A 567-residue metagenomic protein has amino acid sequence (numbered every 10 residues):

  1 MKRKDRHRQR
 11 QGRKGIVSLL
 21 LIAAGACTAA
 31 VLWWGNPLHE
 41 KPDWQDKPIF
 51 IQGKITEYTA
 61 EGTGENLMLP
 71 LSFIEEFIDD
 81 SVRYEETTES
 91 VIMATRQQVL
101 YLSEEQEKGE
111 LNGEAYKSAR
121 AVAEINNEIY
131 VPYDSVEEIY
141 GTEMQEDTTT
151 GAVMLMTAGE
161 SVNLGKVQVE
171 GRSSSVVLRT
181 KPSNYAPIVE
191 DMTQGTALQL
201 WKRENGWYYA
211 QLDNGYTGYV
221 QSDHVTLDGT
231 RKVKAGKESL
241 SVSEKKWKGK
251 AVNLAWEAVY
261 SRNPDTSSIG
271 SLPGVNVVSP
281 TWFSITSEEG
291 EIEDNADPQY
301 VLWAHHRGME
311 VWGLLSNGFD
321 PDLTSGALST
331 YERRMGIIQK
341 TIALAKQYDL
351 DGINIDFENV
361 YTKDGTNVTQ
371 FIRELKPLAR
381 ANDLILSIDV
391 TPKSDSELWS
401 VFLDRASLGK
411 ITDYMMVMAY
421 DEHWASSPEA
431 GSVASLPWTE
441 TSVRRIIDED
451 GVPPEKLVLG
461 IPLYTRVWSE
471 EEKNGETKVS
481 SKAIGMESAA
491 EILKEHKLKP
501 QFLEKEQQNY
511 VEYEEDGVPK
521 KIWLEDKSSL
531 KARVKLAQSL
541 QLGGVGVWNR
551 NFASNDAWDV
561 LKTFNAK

Functional and structural regions predicted by a protein language model:
K2-G206, K234-K245: Primary recognition of N-terminal secretory signal peptides and signal-anchoring hydrophobic helices
G195, W207-D213, V220-Q221: SH3/SH3-like beta-barrel fold
R231-K340: Glycan-recognition patch characteristic of GH18 chitinases/ENGases and related GlcNAc/peptidoglycan-binding proteins
V233-A235, T465-R533, N565-K567: Glycan-binding loop/region signatures in secreted carbohydrate-active enzymes
E257-P273, T330-Q347, E397-R405, E525-Q538: Short, acidic/polar
V278, I355, M415-V417, L459 (+2 more regions): Conserved, mostly hydrophobic/aromatic
E288-E291, D364-T369, R373-L493: Substrate-binding surface in catalytic domains of secreted glycosidases
R533-K567: Acidic/aromatic/glycine-rich contiguous surface patches that form carbohydrate-binding/processing clefts and analogous
